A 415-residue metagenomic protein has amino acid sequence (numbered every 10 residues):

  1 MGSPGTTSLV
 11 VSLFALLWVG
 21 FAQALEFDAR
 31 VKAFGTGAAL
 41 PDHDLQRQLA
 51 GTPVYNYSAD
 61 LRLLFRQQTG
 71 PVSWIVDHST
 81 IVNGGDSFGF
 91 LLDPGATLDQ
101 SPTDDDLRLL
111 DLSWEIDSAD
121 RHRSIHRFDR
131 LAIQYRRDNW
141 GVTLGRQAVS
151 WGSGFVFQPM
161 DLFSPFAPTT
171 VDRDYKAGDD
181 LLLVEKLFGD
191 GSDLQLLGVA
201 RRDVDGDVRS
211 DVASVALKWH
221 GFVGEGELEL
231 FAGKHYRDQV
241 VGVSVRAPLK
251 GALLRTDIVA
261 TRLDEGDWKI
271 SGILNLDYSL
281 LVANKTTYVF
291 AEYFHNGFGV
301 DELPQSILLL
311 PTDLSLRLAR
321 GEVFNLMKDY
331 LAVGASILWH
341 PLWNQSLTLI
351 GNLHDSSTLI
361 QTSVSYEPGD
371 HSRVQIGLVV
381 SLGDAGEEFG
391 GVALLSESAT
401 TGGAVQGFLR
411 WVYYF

Functional and structural regions predicted by a protein language model:
A24-L45, L49, Y57, W74-V76 (+1 more regions): Transmembrane beta-strand segments of Gram-negative outer membrane beta-barrel proteins
F27, P71-W74, N139-V142, G191-L194 (+5 more regions): Repeated loop/turn-to-beta-strand initiation elements of outer-membrane beta-barrel proteins
A29-G37, V76-T80, L144-R146, L196-A200 (+6 more regions): Transmembrane beta-barrel strands of outer-membrane/channel proteins
P53-A59, S124-D129, R136, K176-D180 (+6 more regions): Residues that define the transmembrane beta-barrel architecture of outer-membrane proteins
Q67-P71, R127, R136-N139, F188-D190 (+7 more regions): Outer-membrane beta-barrel strand-turn architecture
Q68-D193, V199, G383: Outer membrane beta-barrel
A252-G351: Detector for outer-membrane/organellar transmembrane beta-barrel domains, recognizing the amphipathic beta-strand
V333, H371, I376-V380, S398-F415: Outer-membrane beta-barrel "beta-signal"
